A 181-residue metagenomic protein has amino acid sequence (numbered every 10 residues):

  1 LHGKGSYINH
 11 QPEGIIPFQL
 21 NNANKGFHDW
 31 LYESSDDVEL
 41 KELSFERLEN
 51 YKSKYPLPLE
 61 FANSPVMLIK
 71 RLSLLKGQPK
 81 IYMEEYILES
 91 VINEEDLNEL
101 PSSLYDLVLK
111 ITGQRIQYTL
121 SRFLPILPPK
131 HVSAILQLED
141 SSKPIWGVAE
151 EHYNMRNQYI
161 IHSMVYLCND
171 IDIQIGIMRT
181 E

Functional and structural regions predicted by a protein language model:
L1-A62, N93-S102, L107-Q117, I173-T180: HTH-adjacent hinge/linker in prokaryotic transcriptional regulators
Y7, K41-S44, L68, G147 (+1 more regions): Generic structural signal for residues positioned in beta-strands
L40, I69, L75, P79-E84: A short glycine-rich, His/Asp/Glu-containing loop-to-beta-strand
S44-R47, K70-S73, Y86, A149-H152: Short, structured patches in soluble enzyme cores that scaffold and shape functional sites
F61-P65, K70: Non-catalytic linker/capping segments at the edges of enzyme domains
A62-N63, L75-Q78, L88-V91, D96-E181: C-terminal regulatory/effector modules of DNA-binding transcriptional regulators
